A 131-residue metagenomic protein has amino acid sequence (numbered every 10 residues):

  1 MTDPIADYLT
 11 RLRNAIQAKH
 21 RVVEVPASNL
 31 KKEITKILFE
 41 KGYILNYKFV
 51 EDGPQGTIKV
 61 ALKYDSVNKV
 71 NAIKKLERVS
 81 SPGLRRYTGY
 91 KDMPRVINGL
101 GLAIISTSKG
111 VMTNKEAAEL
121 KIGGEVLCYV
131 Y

Functional and structural regions predicted by a protein language model:
M1-Y131: Core subunits and conserved enzymes of cellular information-processing and envelope-translocation systems across
